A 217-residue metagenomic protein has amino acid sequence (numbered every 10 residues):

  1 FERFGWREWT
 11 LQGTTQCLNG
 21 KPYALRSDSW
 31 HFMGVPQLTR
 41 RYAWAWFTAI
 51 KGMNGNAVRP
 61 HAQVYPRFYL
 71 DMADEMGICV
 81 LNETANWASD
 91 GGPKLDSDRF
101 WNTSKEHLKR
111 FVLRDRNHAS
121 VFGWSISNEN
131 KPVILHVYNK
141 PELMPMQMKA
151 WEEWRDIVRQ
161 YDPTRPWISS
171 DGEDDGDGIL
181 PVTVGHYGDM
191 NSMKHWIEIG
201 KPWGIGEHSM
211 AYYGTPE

Functional and structural regions predicted by a protein language model:
F1-K51, D71: N-terminal carbohydrate-binding accessory modules
Q12, G52-N54, E198-G200: Short, well-ordered loop/turn elements at secondary-structure boundaries
W44-A45, A57-E217: Substrate-binding/catalytic cleft of secreted carbohydrate-active enzymes, primarily glycoside hydrolases
